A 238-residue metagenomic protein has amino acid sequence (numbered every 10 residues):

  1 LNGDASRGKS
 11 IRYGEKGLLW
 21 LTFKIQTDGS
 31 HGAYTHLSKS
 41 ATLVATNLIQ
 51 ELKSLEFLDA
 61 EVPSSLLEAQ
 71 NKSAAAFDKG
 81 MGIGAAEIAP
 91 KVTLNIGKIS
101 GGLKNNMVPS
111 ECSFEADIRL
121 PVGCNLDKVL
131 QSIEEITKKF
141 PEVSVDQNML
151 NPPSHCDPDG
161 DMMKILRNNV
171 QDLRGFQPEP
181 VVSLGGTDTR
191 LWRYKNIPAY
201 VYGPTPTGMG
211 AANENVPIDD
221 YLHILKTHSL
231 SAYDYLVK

Functional and structural regions predicted by a protein language model:
L1-L43: Histidine/acidic-residue-rich, glycine-tolerant segments that coordinate divalent metal ions
N2, F57-S100, S144-K238: An extended, acidic, His-containing surface patch that forms the Zn2+-binding/catalytic region of metallohydrolases
I11-E15, N106-M107, R190-Y194: Short glycine-biased active-site loop of nucleotidyltransferases that positions the nucleotide triphosphate and helps
Y13-G14, G32-K98, M107, V122-V143: Acidic-enriched catalytic cores of C-N bond-cleaving enzymes acting on peptides and small amides
L19, P90-V92, C112: Envelope-exposed proteins and targeting segments
K24-D28, S100, R119-P121: Solvent-exposed residues in well-ordered beta-strands and their adjoining turns, especially edge/terminal strands
I25, M107-C112: Short, flexible turn/loop "capping" segments at secondary-structure junctions
